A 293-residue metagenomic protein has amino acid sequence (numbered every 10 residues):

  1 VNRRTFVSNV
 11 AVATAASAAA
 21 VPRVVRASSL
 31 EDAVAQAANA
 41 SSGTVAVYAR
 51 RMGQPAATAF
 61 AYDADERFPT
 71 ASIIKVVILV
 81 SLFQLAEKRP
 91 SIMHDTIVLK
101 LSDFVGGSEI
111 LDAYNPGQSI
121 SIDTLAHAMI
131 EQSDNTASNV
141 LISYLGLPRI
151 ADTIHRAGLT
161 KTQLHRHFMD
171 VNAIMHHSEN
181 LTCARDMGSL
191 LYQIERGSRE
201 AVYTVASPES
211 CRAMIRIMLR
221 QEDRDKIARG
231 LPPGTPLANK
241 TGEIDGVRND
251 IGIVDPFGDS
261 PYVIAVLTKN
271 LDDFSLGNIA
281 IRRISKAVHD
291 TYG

Functional and structural regions predicted by a protein language model:
V1-V7, A18-P22: Twin-arginine (Tat) signal peptide motif
R3-A11, S28-A37, S41, Y144 (+3 more regions): Structured C-terminal helix/loop/strand segments within mature extracytoplasmic catalytic/sensor domains
R23-P69: Beta-lactamase-like hydrolase cores
T44, N139-R199: Mid-domain, small-residue-enriched loop/turn segments at the edges of structured enzyme/sensor domains
A46-R50, A59, V77, V98 (+1 more regions): Soluble periplasmic/extracytoplasmic beta-strand elements of cell-envelope proteins
P69-I97, I264: Active-site SXXK
K88-Y114: Short, glycine/proline-biased beta-turn/loop segments that scaffold the active-site neighborhood
F104-N139, L147, N180: Conserved catalytic neighborhood of penicillin-recognizing serine enzymes
